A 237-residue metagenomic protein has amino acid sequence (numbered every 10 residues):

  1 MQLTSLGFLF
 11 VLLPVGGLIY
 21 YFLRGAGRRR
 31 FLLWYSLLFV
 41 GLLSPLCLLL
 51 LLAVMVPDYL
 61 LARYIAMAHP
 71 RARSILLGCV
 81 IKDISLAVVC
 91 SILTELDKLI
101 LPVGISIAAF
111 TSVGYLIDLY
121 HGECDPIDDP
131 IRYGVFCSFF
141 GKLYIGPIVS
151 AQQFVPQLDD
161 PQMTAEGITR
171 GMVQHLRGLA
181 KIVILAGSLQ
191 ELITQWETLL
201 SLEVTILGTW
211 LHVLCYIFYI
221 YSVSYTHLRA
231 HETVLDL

Functional and structural regions predicted by a protein language model:
M1-L235: Membrane-embedded transmembrane alpha-helical bundles that form the catalytic cores of multi-pass lipid-modifying
